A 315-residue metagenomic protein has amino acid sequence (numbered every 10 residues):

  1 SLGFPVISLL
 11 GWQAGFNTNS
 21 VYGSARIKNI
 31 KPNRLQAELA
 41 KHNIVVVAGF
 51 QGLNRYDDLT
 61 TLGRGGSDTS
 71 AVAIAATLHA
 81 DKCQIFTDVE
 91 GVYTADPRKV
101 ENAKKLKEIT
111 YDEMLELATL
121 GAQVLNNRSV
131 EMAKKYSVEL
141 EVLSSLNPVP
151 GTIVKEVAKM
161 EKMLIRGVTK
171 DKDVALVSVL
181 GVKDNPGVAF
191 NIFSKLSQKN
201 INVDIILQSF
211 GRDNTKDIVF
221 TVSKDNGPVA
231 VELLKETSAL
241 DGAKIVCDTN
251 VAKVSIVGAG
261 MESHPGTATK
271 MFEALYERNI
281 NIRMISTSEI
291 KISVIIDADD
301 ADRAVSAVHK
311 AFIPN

Functional and structural regions predicted by a protein language model:
S1-V130, I296-D297: Nucleotide/pyrophosphate-binding catalytic subdomain
L2-G3, Y136, K199, R278: Conserved dinucleotide-binding and phosphotransfer motif residues
V6-I7, C83, L140, V203 (+1 more regions): Hydrophobic anchor at the start of a short beta-strand that flanks the dinucleotide cofactor-binding loop
Q13, V89-E90, L146-N147, F210 (+1 more regions): Conserved beta-strand edge residues that scaffold enzyme active sites
S129, E139, E156-A158: Membrane-embedded hairpin module used as a gating/binding unit in multi-pass transport and secretion proteins
V138-V149, K172: Active-site C-terminal subdomain of aminotransferase-like
P150-N315: A conserved regulatory-domain signal marking ACT and ACT-like small-molecule sensing domains and adjacent regulatory
